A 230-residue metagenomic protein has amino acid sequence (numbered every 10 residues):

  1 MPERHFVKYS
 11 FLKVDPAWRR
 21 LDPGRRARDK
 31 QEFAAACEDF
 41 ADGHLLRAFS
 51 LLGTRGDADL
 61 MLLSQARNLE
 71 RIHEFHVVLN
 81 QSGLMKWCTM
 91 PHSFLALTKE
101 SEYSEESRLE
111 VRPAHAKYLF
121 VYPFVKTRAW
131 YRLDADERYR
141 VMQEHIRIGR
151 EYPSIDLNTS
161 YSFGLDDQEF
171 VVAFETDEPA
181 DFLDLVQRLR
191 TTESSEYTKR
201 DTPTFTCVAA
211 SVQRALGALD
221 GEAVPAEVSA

Functional and structural regions predicted by a protein language model:
M1-A41, R67-I72, T89-E151, F163 (+2 more regions): Short S/T/G/P-rich N-terminal loop/turn motif that feeds into the first structured element of a domain
H5-V7, A58-L60, K117-L119, Q168-V171: Short, surface-exposed beta-edge/turn micro-motifs
C37-A58, C88-E100, I146-V171, L185 (+1 more regions): Short, glycine- and small/hydrophobic-rich beta-strand elements in well-ordered beta-sheets
L46-A48, L79, R108-E110, D156-N158 (+1 more regions): Residue-level detector of functional hotspots within protein domains
T54-A96: Hydrophobic/aromatic-rich structural module bridging two neighboring secondary-structure elements via a short loop
D59-A66, P123, V171-E175: Short glycine-rich or small-residue beta-strand-to-loop segments that form or flank ligand, phosphate, metal/Fe-S
L79-W87, L189-T198: A common structural junction motif
